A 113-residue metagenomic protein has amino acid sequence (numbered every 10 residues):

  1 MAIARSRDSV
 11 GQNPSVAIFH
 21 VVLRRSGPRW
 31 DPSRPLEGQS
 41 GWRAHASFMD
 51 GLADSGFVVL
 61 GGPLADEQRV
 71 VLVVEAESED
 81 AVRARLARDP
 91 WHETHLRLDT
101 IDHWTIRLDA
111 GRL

Functional and structural regions predicted by a protein language model:
A2-L113: Conserved, structured core segments of small domains
